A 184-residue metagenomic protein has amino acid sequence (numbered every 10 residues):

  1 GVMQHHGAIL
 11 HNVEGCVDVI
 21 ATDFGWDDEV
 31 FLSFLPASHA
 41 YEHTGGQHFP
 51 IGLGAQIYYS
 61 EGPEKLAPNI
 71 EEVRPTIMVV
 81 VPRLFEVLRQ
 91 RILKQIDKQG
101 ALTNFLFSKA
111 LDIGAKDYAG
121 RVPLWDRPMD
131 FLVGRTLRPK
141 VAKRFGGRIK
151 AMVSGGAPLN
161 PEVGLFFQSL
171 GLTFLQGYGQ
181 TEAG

Functional and structural regions predicted by a protein language model:
G1-E14: Conserved AMP-binding A3 loop
Q4-H5, G46-Q47, G164-F167: Composition- and surface-driven signal marking solvent-exposed, interaction-prone regions in large proteins
A8, V19-S60, L66-A67, I77-V80: Conserved AMP-binding loop of ANL adenylate-forming enzymes
H11, H39, E86: Active-site micro-motifs of SAM-dependent methyltransferase domains
H11-G15, V19, A183: Hydrophobic transmembrane alpha-helices of multi-pass small-molecule transporters
G15-C16, T44, N69, R91: Residue-level signal for well-ordered alpha-helical positions
W26, Y58-G184: Conserved adenylate-forming
